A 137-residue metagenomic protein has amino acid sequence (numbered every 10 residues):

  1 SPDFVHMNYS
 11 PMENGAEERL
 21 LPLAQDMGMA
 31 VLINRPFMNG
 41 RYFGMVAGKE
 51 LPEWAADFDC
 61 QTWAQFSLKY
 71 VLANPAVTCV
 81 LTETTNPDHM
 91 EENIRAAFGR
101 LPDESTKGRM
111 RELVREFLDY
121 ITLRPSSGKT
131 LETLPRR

Functional and structural regions predicted by a protein language model:
S1-F4, E18-R137: Structured C-terminal cap/extension of enzyme domains
V5-E13: Catalytic beta/alpha-barrel core
